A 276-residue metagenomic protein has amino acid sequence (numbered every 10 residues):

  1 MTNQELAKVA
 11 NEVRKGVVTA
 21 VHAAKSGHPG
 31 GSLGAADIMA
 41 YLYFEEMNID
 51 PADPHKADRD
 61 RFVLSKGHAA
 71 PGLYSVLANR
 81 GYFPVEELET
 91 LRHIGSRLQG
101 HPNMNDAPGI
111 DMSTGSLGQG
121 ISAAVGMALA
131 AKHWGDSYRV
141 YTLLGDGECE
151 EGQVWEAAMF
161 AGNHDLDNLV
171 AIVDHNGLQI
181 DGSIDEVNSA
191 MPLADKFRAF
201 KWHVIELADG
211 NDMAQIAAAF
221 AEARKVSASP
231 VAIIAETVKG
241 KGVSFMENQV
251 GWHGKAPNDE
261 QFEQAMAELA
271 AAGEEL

Functional and structural regions predicted by a protein language model:
N3-L6, A10, R14, G31-A36 (+8 more regions): Generic structural signal for well-ordered, non-membrane alpha-helical segments in soluble metabolic enzymes
E5-L6, V17-V21, S32-N163: Cofactor-binding active-site loop characterized by glycine-rich and histidine/acidic residues
V9-S26, D174-N176: N-terminal capping segment at the start of a domain
V63, V170, E206, A232-I234: Structured core elements
H68-A69, L73, N176-G177, T237-G240: Glycine-rich beta-alpha junction loops
R80, V187, E247-G251: Short secondary-structure boundary/capping segments
G109, S113-S116, I121-K225: Thiamine diphosphate
G210-L276: Glycine/aspartate-rich loop-and-adjacent alpha/beta segment that forms the canonical ThDP
